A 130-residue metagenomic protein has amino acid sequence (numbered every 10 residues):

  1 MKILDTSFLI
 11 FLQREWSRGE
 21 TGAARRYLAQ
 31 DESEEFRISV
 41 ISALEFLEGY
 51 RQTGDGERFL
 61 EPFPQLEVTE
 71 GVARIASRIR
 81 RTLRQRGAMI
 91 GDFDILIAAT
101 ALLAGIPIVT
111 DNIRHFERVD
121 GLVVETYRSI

Functional and structural regions predicted by a protein language model:
M1, A98, L102-I130: Acidic, PIN/NYN-like endoribonuclease modules and their adjacent C-terminal/linker elements
M1-I38, L47-E61, I130: Short, well-structured N-terminal submotif of metal-dependent ribonuclease cores
D5-T6, F46, A76, A101 (+1 more regions): Generic structural signal for small/hydrophobic residues in well-ordered secondary structure, especially within
F8, S42, V72, I97 (+1 more regions): Alpha-helix capping/helix-boundary segments
L9-I10, L44-L47, E117, E125: Nucleotide phosphate-binding site architecture
G19, Q65-D111: Active-site neighborhoods of divalent-metal-dependent phosphate/nucleic-acid chemistry enzymes
S39, A43, T53-G56, A73-A76 (+1 more regions): A general structural signal for well-ordered alpha-helical segments in protein cores
